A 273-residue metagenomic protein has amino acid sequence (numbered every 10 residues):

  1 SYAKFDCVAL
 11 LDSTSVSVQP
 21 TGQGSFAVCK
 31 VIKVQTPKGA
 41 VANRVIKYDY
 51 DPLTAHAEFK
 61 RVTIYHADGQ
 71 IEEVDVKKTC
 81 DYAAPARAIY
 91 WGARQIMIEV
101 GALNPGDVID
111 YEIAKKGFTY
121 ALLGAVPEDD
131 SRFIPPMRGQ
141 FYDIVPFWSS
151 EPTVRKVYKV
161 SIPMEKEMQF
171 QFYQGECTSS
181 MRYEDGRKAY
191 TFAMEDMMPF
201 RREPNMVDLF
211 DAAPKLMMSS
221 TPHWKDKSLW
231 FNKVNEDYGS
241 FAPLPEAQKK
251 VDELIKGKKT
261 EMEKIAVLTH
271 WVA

Functional and structural regions predicted by a protein language model:
S1, A114-V126, P136-Q140, F147-A273: Secretory-pathway-linked proteins and extracytosolic
S1-P152, V157, T191, H223 (+1 more regions): Lumenal/extracellular ectodomains and adaptor appendage modules of the eukaryotic vesicle/secretory system
